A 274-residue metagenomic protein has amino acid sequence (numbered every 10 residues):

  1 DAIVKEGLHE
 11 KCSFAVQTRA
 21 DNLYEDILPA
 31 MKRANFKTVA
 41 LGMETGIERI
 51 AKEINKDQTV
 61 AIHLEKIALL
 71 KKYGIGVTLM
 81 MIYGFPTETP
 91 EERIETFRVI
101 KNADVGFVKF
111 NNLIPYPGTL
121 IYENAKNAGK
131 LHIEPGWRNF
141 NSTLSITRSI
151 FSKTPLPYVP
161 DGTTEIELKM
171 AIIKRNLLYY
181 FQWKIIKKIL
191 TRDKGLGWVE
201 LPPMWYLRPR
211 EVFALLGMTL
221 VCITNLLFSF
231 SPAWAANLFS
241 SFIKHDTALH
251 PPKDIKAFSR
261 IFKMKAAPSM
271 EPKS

Functional and structural regions predicted by a protein language model:
V4-K194, K265, M270-K273: A structural motif corresponding to the C-terminal lobe/cap of the Radical SAM core domain
I172-S274: Membrane-proximal basic amphipathic "stem/tether" segments
